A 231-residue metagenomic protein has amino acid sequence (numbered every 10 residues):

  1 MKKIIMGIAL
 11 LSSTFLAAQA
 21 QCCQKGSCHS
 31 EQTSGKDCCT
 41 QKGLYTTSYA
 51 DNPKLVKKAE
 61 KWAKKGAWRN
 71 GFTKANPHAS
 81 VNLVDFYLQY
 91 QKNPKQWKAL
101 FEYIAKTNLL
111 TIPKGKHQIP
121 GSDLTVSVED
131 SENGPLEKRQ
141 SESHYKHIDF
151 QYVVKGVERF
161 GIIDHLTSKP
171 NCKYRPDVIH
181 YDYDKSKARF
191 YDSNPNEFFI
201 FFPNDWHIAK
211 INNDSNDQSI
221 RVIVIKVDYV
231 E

Functional and structural regions predicted by a protein language model:
M1-A50: Bacterial Sec-dependent N-terminal signal peptides
A59-S127, K138: A short, N-terminal "cap"/entry segment at the start of jelly-roll beta-barrel domains of the cupin/DSBH fold
I119-D123, S143-H147, V153-K155, N194 (+1 more regions): Short connector loops at helix/strand junctions that flank enzyme active sites, especially segments positioning acidic
T125-S143, E158-S168, P203: Conserved short histidine dyad/triad with adjacent acidic residue
K146-E158, D164, Y174-I179, K226: Short, conserved beta-strand element in jelly-roll/cupin
Y174-F190: Acidic, glycine-rich flexible loop segments
D192-N212: Conserved metal-binding segment of the jelly-roll/cupin
F198, D217-E231: A short hydrophobic beta-strand segment most commonly corresponding to one strand of the jelly-roll/cupin
